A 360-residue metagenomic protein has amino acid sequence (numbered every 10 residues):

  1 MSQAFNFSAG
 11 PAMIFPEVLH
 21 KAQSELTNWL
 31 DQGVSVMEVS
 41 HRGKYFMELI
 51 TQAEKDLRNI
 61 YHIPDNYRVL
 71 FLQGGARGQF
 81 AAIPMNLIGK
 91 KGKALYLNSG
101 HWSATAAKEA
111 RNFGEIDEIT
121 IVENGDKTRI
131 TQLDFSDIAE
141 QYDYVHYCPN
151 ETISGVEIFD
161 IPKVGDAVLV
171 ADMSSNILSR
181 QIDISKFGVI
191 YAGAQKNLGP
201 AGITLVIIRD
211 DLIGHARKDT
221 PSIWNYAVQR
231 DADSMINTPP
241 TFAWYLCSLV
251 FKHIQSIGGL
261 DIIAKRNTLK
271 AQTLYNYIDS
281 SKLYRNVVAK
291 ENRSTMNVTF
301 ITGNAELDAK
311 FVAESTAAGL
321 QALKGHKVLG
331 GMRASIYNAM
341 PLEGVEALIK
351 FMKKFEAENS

Functional and structural regions predicted by a protein language model:
Q3-E54: A glycine-/small-polar-enriched, mobile loop at the entrance of the PLP active site in fold-type I
A4, G330-S360: PLP-dependent enzyme catalytic core of the Aspartate aminotransferase-like
F15, A194-Y275, A289, E358-S360: Active-site C-terminal subdomain of aminotransferase-like
Q32-Q79, N86, H101, E109: Conserved N-terminal alpha-helix of the aminotransferase class I/II PLP-enzyme fold
I88-W102: Conserved PLP-anchoring active-site segment centered on the Schiff-base-forming lysine
A110, I121-I177: Active-site phosphate-binding strand-loop segment of PLP-dependent enzymes
V170, I184-Q195: Conserved active-site segment immediately N-terminal to the catalytic lysine that forms the internal aldimine
Y284-S315: Conserved PLP-binding catalytic core of the aspartate aminotransferase-like
